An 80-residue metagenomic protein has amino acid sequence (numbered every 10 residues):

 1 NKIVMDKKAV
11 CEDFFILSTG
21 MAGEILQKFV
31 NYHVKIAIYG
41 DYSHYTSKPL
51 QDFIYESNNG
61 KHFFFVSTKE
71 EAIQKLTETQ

Functional and structural regions predicted by a protein language model:
N1-Q80: Amphipathic, Lys/Arg-enriched alpha-helical "gate/interface" segment within cytosolic domains that mediates
